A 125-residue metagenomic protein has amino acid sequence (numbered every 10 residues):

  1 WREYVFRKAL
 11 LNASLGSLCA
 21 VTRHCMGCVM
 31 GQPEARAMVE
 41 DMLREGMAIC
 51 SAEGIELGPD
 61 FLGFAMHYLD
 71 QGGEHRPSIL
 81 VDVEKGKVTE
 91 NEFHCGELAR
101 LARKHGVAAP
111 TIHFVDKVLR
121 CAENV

Functional and structural regions predicted by a protein language model:
W1-L11, A102-H105, I112: A contiguous, well-structured "functional interface" segment within a domain
E3-M30, E34-M47, E74: Active-site-proximal catalytic alpha-helix in oxidoreductases
C28, R36-V125: NAD(P)-dependent Rossmann-like dehydrogenase/reductase catalytic/cofactor-binding core
